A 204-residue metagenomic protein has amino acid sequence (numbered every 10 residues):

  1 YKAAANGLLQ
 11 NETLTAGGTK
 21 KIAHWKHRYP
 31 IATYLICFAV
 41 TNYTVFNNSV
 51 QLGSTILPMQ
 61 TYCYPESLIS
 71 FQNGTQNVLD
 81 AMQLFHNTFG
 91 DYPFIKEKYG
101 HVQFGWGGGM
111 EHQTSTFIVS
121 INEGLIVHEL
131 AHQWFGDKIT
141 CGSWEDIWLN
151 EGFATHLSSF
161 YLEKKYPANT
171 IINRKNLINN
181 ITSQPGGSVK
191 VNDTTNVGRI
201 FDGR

Functional and structural regions predicted by a protein language model:
Y1-V127, H156-S159: Hydrophobic helix-coil surface modules that form long, contiguous segments used for peptide/substrate interaction
E66-N73, W144, N196-R204: Active-site rim elements
N87-K96, T140-G142, E163-N169: Secondary-structure transition/capping motifs at alpha-helix termini and the adjoining loop/turn into the next element
T88, W106, T114, S143-W144 (+2 more regions): Glycine-rich, flexible loop/turn motifs
H128-E129, E151: Acidic active-site catalytic centers that drive phospho-/nucleotidyl reactions and related ester hydrolyses
L130-I147, F160, K164-K165: Catalytic Zn2+-binding segment of zinc metalloproteases
E151-R204: Acidic/His/Gly-enriched intrinsically disordered linker/tail segments that often contain short helix/coil "MoRF-like"
